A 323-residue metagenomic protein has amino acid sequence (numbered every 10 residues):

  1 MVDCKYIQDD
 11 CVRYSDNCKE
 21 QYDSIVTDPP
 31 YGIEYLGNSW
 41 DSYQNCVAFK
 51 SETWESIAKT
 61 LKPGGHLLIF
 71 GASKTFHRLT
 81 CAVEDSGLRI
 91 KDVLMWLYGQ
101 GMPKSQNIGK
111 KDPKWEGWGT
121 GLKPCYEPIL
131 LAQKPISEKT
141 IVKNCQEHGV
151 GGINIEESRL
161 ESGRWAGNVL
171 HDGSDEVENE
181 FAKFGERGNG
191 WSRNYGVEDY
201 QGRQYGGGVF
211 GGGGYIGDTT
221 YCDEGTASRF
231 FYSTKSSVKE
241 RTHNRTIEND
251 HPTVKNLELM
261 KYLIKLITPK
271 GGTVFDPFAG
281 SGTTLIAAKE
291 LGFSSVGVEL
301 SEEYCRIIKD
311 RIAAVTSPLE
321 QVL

Functional and structural regions predicted by a protein language model:
M1-L323: Core catalytic lobe of class I
